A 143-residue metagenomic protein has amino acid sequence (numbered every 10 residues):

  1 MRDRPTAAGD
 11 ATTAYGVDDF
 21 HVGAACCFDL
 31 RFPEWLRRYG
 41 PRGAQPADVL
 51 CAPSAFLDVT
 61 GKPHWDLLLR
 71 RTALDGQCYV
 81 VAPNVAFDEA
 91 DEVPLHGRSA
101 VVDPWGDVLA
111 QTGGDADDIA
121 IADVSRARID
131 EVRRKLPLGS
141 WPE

Functional and structural regions predicted by a protein language model:
M1-Q45, L57-L67, S125, E131-L138: Active-site catalytic loop in hydrolytic enzyme cores
H21, L30-I119: CN hydrolase (nitrilase-like) catalytic-core segments centered on the catalytic cysteine and neighboring Lys/Glu
D115-D117, S125-R128: A short, acidic, flexible beta-alpha connecting loop/helix-capping segment that sits on the rim of active
A122: Glycine-rich, small/acidic residue-mixed loop/short-helix segments
P142-E143: Short, cationic low-complexity segments
